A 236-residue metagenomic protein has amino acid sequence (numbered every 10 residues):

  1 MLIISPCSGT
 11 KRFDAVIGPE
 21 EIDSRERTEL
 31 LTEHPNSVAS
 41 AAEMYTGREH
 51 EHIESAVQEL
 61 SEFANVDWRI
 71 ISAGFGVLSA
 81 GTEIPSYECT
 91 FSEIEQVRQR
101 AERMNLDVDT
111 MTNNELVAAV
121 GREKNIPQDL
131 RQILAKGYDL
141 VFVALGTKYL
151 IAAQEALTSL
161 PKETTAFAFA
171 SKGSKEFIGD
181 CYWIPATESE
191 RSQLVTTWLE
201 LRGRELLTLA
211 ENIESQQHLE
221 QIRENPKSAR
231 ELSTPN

Functional and structural regions predicted by a protein language model:
L2-I17, G74, L219-N236: N-terminal, charge-rich interaction modules
L2-I53: Active-site helix-to-loop segments that bind/position phosphate- or nucleotide-bearing substrates and donors across
I3-S5, N65-S72, S79-A80, F142-A144 (+1 more regions): A structural signal for short, well-ordered beta-strand segments and their strand-loop junctions that often border
K11-D14, V77-G81, L150-A153, E176-I178: Short catalytic/ligand-binding loop motif for oxyanion handling, primarily in non-cytosolic enzymes, centered on
V38-A73, L78, T82-I94, A186 (+1 more regions): Function-critical acidic carboxylates
F75-Q132: Long, charge-dense
E123-T197: A charged, amphipathic interaction segment
T165-N236: Glycine-rich, aromatic-bearing surface loops/beta-hairpins
